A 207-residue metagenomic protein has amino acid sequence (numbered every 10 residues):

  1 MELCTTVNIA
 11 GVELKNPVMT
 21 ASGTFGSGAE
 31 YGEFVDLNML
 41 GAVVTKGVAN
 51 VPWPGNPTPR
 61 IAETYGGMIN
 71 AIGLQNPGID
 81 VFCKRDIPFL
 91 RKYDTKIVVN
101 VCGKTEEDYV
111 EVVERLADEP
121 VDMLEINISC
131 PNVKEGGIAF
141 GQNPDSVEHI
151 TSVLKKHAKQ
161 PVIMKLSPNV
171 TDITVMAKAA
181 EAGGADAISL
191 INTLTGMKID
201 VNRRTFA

Functional and structural regions predicted by a protein language model:
M1-I97, G103: N-terminal capping/small domains of soluble enzymes
E33, L37, K104-A207: Alpha/beta enzyme core
